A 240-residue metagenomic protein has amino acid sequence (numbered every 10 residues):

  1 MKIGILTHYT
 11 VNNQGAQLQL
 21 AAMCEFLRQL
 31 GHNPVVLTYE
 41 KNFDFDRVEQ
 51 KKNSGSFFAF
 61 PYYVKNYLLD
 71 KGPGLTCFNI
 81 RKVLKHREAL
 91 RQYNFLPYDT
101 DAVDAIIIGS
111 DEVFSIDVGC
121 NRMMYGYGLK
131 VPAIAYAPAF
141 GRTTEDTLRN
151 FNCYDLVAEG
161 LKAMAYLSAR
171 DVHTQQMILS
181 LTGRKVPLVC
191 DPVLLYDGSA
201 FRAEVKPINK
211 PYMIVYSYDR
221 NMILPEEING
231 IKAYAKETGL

Functional and structural regions predicted by a protein language model:
K2, I208-I214, G239-L240: Charged active-site motifs of nucleotide-sugar-dependent glycosyltransferases
I3-Q14, L18-E159, G198, K206-I208 (+2 more regions): Aromatic- and Gly/Pro-rich donor/ligand-binding loops that form nucleotide- or phosphate-bearing donor binding pockets
H32, G183, G239: Short phosphate-binding/catalytic loops that engage adenosine nucleotides
V113, H173-T174: Alpha-helix capping/helix-boundary segments
I134-R142, I178, V215-R220, L224-L240: Catalytic donor nucleotide-activated moiety binding site of glycosyltransferases and closely related
M164-D171: A short beta-strand/loop micro-motif in the catalytic core of glycosyltransferases that engages the nucleotide-sugar
Q175-V193: Helix-loop-beta element that forms the nucleotide-linked donor phosphate-binding surface in glycosyltransferases
L179-L181, G198-A203: Distinct, well-ordered alpha-helical segments
